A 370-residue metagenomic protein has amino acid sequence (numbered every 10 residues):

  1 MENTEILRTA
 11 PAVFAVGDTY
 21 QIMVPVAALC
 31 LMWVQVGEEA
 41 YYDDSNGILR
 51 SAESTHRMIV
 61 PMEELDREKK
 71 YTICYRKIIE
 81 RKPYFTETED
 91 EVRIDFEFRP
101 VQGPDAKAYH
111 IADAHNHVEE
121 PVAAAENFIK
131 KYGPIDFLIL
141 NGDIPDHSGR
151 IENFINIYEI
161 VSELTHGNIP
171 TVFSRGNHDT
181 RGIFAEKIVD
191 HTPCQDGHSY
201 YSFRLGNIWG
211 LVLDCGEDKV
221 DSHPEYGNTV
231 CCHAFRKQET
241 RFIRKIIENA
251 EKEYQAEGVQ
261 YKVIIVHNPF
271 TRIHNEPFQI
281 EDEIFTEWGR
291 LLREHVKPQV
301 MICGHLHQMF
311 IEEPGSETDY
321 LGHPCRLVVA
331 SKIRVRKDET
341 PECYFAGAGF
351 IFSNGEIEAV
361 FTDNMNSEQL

Functional and structural regions predicted by a protein language model:
M1-H110, H115, T362-L370: Acidic, histidine-bearing metal-coordination/catalytic regions of metal-dependent phosphoesterases
L31, D105, P134-I135, N168 (+2 more regions): A general structural motif
M32-W33, H117-E120, K219-S222, I273 (+1 more regions): Short, solvent-exposed loop/turn elements at domain surfaces
K77-D90, I155-E253, E287-W288, K297-P298 (+1 more regions): Extended active-site neighborhood of metal-dependent phosphoesterases/phosphodiesterases
F98-H115, E239, I243-I246, A250 (+1 more regions): Mobile, glycine- and charge-enriched loop segments and immediately flanking short secondary-structure elements within
P104-T192: Conserved, compact domain cores that house catalytic/ligand-binding motifs in diverse enzymes and effector modules
H110-D113, F137-D143, I169-N177, V263-H267 (+2 more regions): Active-site neighborhood of phospho(di)ester-bond hydrolases with catalytic His/Asp-centered motifs
C232, E251-V300: Active-site-proximal segments of metal-dependent phosphoesterases and phosphodiesterases across multiple
